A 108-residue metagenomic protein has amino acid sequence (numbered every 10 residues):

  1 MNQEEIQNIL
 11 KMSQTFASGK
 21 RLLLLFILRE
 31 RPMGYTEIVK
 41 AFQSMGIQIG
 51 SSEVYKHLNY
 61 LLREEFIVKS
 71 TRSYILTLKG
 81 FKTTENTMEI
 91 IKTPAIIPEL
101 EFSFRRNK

Functional and structural regions predicted by a protein language model:
M1-Q14: Short, Lys/Arg-enriched N-terminal segment that forms or immediately precedes the first helix of a structured domain
E4, F81-K108: Amphipathic alpha-helical dimerization/coiled-coil segments that flank or bridge DNA-binding/regulatory modules
F16-F26, S52: Short alpha-helical elements of helix-turn-helix
G19, I27-E37: Short capping segments at the starts of secondary-structure elements
K40-I49: Short helix-coil junctions and helix-kink-helix linkers
Q48-R63: Short amphipathic alpha-helical interaction segments
L62-R72: A short, conserved structural fragment
R72-L78: Minor-groove-contacting beta-hairpin "wing" of winged helix-turn-helix DNA-binding domains
